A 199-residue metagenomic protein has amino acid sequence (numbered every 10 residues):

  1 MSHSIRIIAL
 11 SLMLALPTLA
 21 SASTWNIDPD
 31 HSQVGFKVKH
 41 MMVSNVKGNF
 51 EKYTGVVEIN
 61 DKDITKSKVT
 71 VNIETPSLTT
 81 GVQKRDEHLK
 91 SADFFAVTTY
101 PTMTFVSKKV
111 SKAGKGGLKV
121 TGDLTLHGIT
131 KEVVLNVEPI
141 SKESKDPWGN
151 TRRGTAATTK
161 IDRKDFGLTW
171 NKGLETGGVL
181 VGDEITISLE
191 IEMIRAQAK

Functional and structural regions predicted by a protein language model:
M1-A9: Bacterial N-terminal signal peptides that target proteins for export
H3, T18-A22: Extreme N-terminus of proteins, especially the signal/transit-peptide cleavage junction and the first residues
A9-P17: Bacterial N-terminal signal peptides
S21-K199: Low-complexity, acidic/polar, glycine-enriched regions of mature
